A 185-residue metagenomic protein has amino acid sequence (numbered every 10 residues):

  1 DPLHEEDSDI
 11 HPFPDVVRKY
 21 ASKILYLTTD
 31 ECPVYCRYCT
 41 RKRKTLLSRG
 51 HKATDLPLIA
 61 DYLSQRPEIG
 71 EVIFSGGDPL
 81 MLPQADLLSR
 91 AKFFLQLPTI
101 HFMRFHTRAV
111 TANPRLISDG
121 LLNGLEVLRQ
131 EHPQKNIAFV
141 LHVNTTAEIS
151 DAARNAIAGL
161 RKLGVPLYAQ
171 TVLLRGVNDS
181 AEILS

Functional and structural regions predicted by a protein language model:
D1-L25, R43: N-terminal [4Fe-4S]-dependent radical SAM core
S8, Y20, H51-D55, D86 (+1 more regions): Short secondary-structure boundary/capping elements
S22-Y26, G70, H101: Generic beta-strand structural signal
T28-K42: Local cysteine-cluster metal-coordination motifs and their immediate loop/turn environment, predominantly Fe-S cluster
C39-H51: Iron-sulfur (Fe-S) cluster-binding segments and ferredoxin-like electron-carrier domains, especially [2Fe-2S]
S48, A53-D55, L63-R66: Intrinsically disordered, low-complexity linker/loop segments enriched in Gly/Pro and charged/polar residues
P57-S64, E71, L80-S185: Conserved AdoMet/S-adenosylmethionine-binding subsite of the radical SAM
